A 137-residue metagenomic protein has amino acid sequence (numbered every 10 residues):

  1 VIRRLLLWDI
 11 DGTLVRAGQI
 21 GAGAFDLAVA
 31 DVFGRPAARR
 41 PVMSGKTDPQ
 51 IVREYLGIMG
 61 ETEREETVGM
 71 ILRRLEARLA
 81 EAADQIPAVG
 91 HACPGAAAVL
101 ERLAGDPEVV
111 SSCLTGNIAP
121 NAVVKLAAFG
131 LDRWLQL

Functional and structural regions predicted by a protein language model:
V1-S44, L56-G57: Active-site neighborhood of HAD-like aspartate-dependent phosphohydrolases
I2, L7, E81-C113: Short, acidic loop-to-helix structural element flanking the phosphoryl-transfer center in phosphate-processing enzymes
I20, T47, H91-G95, N117-I118: Short beta->alpha linker loops
A22-D26, D48-P49, R53, L72 (+3 more regions): An amphipathic alpha-helix signature
A30-V32, Y55, M59, E101-S112 (+1 more regions): Substrate-recognition/cap helix-loop segment adjacent to the acidic, metal-dependent catalytic center of Asp-based
R40-S44, T67-R73, D132-L137: A short, structured active-site edge motif that brings together acidic residues
L56-A98: Metal-dependent phosphoesterase signature
